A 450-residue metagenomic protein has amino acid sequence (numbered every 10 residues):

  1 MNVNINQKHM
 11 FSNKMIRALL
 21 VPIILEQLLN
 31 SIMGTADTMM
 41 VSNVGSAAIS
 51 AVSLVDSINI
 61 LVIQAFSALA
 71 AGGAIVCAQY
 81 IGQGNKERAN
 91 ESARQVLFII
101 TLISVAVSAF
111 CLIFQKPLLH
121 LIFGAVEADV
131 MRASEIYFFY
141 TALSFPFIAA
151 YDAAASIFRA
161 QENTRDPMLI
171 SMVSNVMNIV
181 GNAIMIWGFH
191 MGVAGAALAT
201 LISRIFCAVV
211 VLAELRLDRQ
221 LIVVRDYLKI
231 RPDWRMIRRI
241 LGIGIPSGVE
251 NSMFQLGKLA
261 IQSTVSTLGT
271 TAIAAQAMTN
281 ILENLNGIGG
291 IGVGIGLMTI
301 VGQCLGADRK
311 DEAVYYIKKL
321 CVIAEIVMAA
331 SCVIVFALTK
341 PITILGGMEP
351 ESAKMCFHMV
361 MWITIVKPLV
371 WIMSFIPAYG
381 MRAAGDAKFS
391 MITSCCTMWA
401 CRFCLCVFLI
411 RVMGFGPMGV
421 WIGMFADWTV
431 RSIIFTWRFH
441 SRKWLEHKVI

Functional and structural regions predicted by a protein language model:
M1-I23, C77-S144, G188-I245, V301-K367 (+1 more regions): Short alpha-helical transmembrane segments in multi-pass integral membrane proteins
Q7-M39, N43-V44, I60-G72, V76 (+5 more regions): N-terminal transmembrane alpha-helices
A18-D37, Y140, S174, S203-C207 (+3 more regions): Transmembrane helical elements of multi-pass membrane transporters/channels
I23, Q27, T38-M39, I75 (+16 more regions): Transmembrane alpha-helix boundary and packing residues in multipass membrane permease domains and related
L28, I32-S50, L119-A128, I184-M191 (+4 more regions): Helix-terminus/linker motif at the lipid-water interface of multi-pass membrane proteins
S46-S57, S134, F138, A197 (+4 more regions): Small-residue hotspots at the loop-to-helix junctions and early N-terminal turns of transmembrane alpha-helices
I49-A109, I148-P167, I273-T339, W371-C395: Small-residue-rich hydrophobic transmembrane alpha-helices
A70, Y140-R159, P167-N175, A196-V211 (+5 more regions): Short runs within selected transmembrane alpha-helices of multi-pass transporters and secretion channels
